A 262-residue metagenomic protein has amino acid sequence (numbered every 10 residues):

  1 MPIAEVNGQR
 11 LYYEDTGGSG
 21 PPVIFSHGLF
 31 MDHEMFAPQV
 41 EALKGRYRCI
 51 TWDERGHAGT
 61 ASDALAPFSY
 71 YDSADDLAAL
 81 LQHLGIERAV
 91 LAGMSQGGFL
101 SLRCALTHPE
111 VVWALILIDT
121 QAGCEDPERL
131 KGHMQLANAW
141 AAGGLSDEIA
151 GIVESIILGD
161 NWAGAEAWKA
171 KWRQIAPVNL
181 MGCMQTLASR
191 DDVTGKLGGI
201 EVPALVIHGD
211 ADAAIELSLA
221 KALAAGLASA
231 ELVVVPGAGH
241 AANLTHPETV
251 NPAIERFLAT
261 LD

Functional and structural regions predicted by a protein language model:
Q9-A66: Conserved HGGG/HGGXW glycine-rich cap/lid loop of the alpha/beta-hydrolase fold
Y71-A89: Conserved acidic catalytic loop of the alpha/beta-hydrolase fold
G93, G97, S101: Gly/Ala-rich beta-loop-alpha elbow adjacent to hydrolase catalytic centers
L102-T107, V111-A142: Flexible "cap/lid" loop of the alpha/beta hydrolase fold
E125-K131, G143-G198: Conserved alpha/beta-hydrolase catalytic His-Asp/Glu region
I200, V206-H208: Short beta-strand/loop motif that positions the catalytic acidic residue of the alpha/beta-hydrolase fold
A211-I215: Acidic catalytic loop of the alpha/beta-hydrolase fold
A230-D262: Catalytic active-site module of serine/aspartate enzymes centered on a nucleophile-bearing elbow/loop
